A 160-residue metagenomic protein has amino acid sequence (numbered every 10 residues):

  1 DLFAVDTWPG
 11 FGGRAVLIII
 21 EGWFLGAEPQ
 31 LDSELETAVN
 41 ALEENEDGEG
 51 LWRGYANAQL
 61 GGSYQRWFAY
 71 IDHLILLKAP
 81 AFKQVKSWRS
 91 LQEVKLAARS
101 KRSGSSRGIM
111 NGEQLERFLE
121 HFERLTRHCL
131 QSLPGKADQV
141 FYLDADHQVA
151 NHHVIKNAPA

Functional and structural regions predicted by a protein language model:
D1-E28: Phosphate-binding/switch loop-helix module in NTP-utilizing enzymes
F24-A160: Conserved NTP phosphate-binding and transfer environment spanning the P-loop NTPase/kinase superfamily
